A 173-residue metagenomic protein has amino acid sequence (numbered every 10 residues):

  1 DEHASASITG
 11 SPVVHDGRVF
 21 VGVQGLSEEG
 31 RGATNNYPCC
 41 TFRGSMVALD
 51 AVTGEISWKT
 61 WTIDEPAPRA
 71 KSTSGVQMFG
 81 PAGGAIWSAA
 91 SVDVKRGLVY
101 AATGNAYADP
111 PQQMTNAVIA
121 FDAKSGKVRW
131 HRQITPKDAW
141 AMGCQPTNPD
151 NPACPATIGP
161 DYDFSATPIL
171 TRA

Functional and structural regions predicted by a protein language model:
D1-A173: Noncatalytic, solvent-exposed loop/strand surfaces of beta-propeller-type extracellular/periplasmic domains
